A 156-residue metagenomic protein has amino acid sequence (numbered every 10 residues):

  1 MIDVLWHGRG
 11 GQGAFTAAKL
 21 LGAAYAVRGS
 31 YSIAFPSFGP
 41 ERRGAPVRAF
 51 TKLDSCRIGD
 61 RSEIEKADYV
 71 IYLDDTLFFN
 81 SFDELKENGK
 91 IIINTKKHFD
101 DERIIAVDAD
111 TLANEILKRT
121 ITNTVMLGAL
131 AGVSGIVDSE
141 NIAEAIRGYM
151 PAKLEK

Functional and structural regions predicted by a protein language model:
M1-K156: Active-site cofactor/cluster-binding pocket
